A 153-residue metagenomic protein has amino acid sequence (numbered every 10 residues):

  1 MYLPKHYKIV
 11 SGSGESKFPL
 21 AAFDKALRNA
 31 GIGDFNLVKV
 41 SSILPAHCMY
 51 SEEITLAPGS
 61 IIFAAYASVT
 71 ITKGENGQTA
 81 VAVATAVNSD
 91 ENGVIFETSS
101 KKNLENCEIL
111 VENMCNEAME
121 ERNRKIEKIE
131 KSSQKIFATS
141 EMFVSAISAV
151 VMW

Functional and structural regions predicted by a protein language model:
M1-W153: Helix-coil modules at protein/domain termini and other flexible surface or pore-lining loops, especially C-terminal
